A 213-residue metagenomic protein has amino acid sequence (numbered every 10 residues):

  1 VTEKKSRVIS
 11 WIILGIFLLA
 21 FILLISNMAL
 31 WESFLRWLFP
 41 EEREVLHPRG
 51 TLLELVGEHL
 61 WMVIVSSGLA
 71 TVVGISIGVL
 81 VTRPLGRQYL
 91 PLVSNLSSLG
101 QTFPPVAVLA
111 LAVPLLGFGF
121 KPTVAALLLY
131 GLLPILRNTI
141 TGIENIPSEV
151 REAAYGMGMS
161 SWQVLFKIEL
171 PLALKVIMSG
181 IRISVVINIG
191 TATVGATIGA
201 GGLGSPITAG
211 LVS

Functional and structural regions predicted by a protein language model:
V1-G68: N-terminal, non-cleaved signal-anchor transmembrane helix
I12, T51-M62, V113-P134, L174 (+1 more regions): Loop-to-helix entry region at the N-terminal start of transmembrane alpha-helices in multi-pass membrane transporters
L55, H59-S67, L96-V106, G119 (+4 more regions): Loop-to-transmembrane-helix entry motif
W61, V65-V73, I77, V81 (+2 more regions): Hydrophobic alpha-helical transmembrane segments of multipass integral membrane proteins, especially permease/channel
I77-A112, R137-N145: Cytoplasmic-entry segments and transmembrane alpha-helices of multi-pass inner-membrane transporters
P114, T191-S213: Glycine-rich helix-loop "coupling/hinge" segments at transmembrane-helix boundaries in multipass transporters
L129, S161-G195: Transmembrane alpha-helices
I143-A173, G199-G201, V212: Short helix-to-coil transition segments within interhelical loops that connect adjacent transmembrane helices
